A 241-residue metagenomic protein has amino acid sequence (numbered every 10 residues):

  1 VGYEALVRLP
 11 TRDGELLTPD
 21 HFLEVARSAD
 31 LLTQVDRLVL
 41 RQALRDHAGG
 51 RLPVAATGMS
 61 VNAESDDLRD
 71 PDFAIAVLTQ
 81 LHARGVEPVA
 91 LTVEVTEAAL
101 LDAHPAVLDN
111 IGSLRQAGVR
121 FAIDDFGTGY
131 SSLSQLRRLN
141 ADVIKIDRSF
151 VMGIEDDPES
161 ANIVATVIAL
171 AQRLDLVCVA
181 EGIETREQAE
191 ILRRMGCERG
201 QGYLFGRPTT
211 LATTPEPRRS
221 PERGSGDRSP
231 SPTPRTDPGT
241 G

Functional and structural regions predicted by a protein language model:
V1-L6: Beta-strand scaffold of nucleotide-dependent catalytic cores
R8-D13, H47, N62-P71, A90-P105 (+1 more regions): EAL-family c-di-GMP phosphodiesterase catalytic domain
D13, Q34, L38-A63, T79-A90 (+2 more regions): Helix C-cap/alpha-to-beta connector motif
F22: Conserved, function-defining core regions and hallmark residues within catalytic/recognition domains
D30-L31: Catalytic-site/binding-pocket detector for metal-dependent nucleotidyl cyclases and the c-di-GMP signaling machinery
V77-Q80, D109-A117, T166: Catalytic-core regions built around general acid/base machinery
